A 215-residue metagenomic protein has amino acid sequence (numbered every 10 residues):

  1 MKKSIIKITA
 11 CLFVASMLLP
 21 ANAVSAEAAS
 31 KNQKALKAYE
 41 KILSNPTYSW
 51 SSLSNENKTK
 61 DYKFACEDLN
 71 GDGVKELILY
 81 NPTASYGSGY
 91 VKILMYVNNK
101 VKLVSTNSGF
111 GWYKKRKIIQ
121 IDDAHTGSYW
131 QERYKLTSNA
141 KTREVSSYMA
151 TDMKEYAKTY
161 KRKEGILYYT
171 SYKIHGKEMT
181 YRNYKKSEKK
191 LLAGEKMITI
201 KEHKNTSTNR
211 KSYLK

Functional and structural regions predicted by a protein language model:
K2-A26: Sec-dependent N-terminal signal peptides of Gram-positive bacterial secreted proteins and lipoproteins
E27-K37, K41, D122-K215: Acidic, small-residue rich beta-repeat scaffolds with periodic aromatic anchors
A29-K58, N99-F110: Blade-edge motifs of beta-propeller repeat domains
K31-N32, S88-V104, Y134-S138: Beta-propeller blade repeat segments, especially FG-GAP/WD-type strand-to-loop junctions in 6- to 7-bladed propeller
K60-L69, F110-I119: Beta-propeller blade termini
G71-N81, K117-Q120: Acidic/hydrophobic-patterned starts of short beta strands in beta-sheet-rich repeat architectures
P82-Y86, H125-G127: Short glycine/acidic-enriched loop and turn motifs that connect beta-strands
L94-I118, E144-A157: A short, surface-exposed interaction/processing loop segment used at functional sites
